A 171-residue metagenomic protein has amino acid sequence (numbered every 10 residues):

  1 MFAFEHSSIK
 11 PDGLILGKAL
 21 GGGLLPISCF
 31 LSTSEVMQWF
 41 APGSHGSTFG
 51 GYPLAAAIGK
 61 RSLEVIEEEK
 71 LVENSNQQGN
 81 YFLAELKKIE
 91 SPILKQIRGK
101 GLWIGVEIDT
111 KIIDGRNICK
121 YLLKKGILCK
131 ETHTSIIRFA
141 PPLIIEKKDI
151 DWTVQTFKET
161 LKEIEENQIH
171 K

Functional and structural regions predicted by a protein language model:
M1-K171: Conserved N-terminal phosphate-binding loop of PLP-dependent enzymes in the Aspartate aminotransferase
